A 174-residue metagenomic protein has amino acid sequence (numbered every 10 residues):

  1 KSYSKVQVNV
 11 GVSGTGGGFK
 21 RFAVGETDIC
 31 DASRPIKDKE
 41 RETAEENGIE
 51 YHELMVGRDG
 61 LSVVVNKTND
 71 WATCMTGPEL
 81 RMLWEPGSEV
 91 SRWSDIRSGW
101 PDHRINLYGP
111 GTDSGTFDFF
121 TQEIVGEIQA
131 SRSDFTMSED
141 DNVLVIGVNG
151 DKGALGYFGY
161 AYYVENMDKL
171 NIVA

Functional and structural regions predicted by a protein language model:
K1-A174: Flexible loop/hinge segments at secondary-structure junctions
